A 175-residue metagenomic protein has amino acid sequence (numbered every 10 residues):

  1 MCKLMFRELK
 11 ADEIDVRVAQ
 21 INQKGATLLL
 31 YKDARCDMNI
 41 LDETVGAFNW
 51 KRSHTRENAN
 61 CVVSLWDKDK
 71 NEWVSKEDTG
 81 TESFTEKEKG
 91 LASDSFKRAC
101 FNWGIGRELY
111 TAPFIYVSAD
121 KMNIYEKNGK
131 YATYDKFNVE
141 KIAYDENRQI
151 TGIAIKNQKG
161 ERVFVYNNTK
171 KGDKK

Functional and structural regions predicted by a protein language model:
M1-T27: N-terminal, Lys/Arg- and Ser/Thr-rich interaction peptides
L29-D33: N-terminal amphipathic alpha-helix initiation
A34-K170: Positively charged, aromatic-enriched nucleic acid-contacting surfaces
K174-K175: Acidic/polar low-complexity scaffolding segments in large eukaryotic proteins
